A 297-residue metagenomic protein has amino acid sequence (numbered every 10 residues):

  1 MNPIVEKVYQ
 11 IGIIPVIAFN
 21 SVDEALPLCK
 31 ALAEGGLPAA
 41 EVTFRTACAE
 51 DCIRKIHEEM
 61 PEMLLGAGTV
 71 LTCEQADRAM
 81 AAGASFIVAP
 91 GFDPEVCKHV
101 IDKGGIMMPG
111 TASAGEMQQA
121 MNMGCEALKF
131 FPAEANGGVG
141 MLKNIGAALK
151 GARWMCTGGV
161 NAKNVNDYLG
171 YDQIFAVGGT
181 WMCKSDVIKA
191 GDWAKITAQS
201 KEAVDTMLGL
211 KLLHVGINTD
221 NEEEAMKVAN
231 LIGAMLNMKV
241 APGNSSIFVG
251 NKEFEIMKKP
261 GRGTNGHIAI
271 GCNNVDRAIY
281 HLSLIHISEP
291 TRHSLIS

Functional and structural regions predicted by a protein language model:
M1-E74, R78-A82, G151, A190-V204: Conserved N-terminal beta1-alpha1 strand-loop-helix module at the mouth
I4-A18, V204-A229, G263-I270: N-terminal beta-strand motif that seeds the catalytic metal site of vicinal oxygen chelate
G36-P38, E59-E62, A81-I87, D102-M108 (+3 more regions): Glycine-enriched alpha-helix->loop->beta-strand junction motifs that scaffold or abut catalytic
A40-T46, L64-L71, A84-F92, I106-A112 (+1 more regions): Catalytic beta/alpha-barrel core
R45-A47, G216-F254, R277-Y280: Core segments of cupin and vicinal oxygen chelate
C73-A82, G115-M123, N161-F175: Catalytic cores of alpha/beta
P90-V96, F130-G138, Q173-D192: Glycine-rich phosphate-binding active-site loops on the catalytic face of alpha/beta enzymes
I285-I296: Single conserved hydrophobic/aromatic residue that forms the stacking wall/gate of nucleotide- or nucleobase-binding
